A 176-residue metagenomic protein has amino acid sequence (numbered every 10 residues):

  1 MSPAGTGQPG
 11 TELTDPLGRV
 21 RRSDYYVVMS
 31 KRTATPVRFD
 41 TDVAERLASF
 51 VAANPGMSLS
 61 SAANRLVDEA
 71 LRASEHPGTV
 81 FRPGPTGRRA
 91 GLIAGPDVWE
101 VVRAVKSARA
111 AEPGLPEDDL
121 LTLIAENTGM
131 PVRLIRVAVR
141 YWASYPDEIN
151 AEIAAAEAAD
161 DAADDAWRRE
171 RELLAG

Functional and structural regions predicted by a protein language model:
T6, M57-T79, T128: Short, basic amphipathic alpha-helical segments that act as recognition/interaction helices in nucleic-acid-binding
T11-F39: Short Lys/Arg-rich basic patches
V37, F50, L120-E126: Short alpha-helical "recognition helix" segments of helix-turn-helix
T41-L59: Surface-exposed, Lys/Arg-rich phosphate-binding patches that contact polyanionic backbones
R72-D97: Short, positively charged interaction helices/loops
P77-R82, D147-A163: Short Lys/Arg-enriched helix C-cap and helix-to-coil transition segments that create basic nucleic-acid-contact patches
G87-G95, I153-G176: Intrinsically disordered, low-complexity basic tails/linkers immediately adjacent to helix-turn-helix/homeobox/MYB/SANT
G95-D118: Short, amphipathic alpha-helical "recognition" segments used to contact nucleic acids or chromatin
